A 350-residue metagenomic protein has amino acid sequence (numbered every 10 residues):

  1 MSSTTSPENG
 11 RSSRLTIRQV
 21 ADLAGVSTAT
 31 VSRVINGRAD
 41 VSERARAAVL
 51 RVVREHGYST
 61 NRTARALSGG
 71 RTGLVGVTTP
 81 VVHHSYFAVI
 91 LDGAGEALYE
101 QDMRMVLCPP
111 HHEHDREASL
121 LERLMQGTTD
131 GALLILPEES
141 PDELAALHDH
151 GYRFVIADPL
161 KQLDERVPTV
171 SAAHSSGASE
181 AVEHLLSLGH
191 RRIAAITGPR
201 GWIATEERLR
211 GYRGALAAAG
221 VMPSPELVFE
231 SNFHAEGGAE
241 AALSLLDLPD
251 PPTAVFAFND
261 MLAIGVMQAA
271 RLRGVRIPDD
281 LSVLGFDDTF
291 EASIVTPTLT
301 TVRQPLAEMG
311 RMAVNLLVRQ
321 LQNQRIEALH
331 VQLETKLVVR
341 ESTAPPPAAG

Functional and structural regions predicted by a protein language model:
M1-G73, P347-G350: N-terminal helix-turn-helix DNA-binding module of bacterial transcription factors
M1-R11, E55, E96-R104, H148-I156 (+1 more regions): Bacterial carbohydrate/catabolite-sensing allosteric modules
L23, T28-R33, L67-H83, H184 (+1 more regions): Short beta-strand segments enriched in small/hydrophobic residues
E43, H56-R123, T128-G131: Amphipathic helical "hinge" segments at domain boundaries
A64, A118-L121, L144, V182 (+1 more regions): Short hydrophobic/charged patches on amphipathic alpha-helices used for structural packing and interfaces
P80, P110, P137, G198 (+1 more regions): Cofactor-binding loop segments of dinucleotide-utilizing enzymes, especially the Rossmann-like FAD- and NAD(P)+-binding
H111-H114, I135-S140, M261: Short beta->alpha connector loops
G131-L144, I156-R166: Acidic, Gly/Pro-rich loop/turn segments at junctions of secondary structure
